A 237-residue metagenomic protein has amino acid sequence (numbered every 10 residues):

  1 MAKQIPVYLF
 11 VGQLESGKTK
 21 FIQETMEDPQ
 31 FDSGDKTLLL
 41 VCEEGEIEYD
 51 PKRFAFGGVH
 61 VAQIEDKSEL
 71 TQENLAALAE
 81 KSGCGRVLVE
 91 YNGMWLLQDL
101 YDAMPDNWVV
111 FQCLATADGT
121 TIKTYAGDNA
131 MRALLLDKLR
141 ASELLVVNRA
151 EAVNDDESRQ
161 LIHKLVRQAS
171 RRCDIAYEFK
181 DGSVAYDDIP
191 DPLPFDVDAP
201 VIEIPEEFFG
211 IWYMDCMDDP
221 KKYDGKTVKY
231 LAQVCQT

Functional and structural regions predicted by a protein language model:
A2-V11, E15-G127: Nucleotide-state-sensitive switch-loop elements of NTP-binding domains
D66-K67, N129-A133, D198-A199: Short, functional N-terminal and low-complexity linear motifs
R86-Y177: Phosphate/Mg2+-binding loops and adjacent switch elements in nucleotide/diphosphate-handling enzyme cores
L144-T237: OB-fold and OB-like single-stranded nucleic-acid-recognition modules and their adjacent interaction interfaces
